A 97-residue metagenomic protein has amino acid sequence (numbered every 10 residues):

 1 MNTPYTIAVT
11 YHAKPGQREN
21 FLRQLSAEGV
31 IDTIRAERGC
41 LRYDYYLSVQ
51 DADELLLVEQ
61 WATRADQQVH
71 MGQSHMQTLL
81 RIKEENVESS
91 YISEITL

Functional and structural regions predicted by a protein language model:
M1-Y5, L41-D53, Q77-L97: Glycine-rich beta-strand-turn "strand-cap" elements at beta-sheet edges
N2, I7-T10, K14, R23 (+1 more regions): N-terminal/domain-start segments enriched in small and hydrophobic, helix-friendly residues, covering either
Y5-H12, R42-M71: Short, well-ordered beta-strand segments in beta-rich or mixed alpha/beta enzyme and ligand-binding folds
K14-G16, L97: Generic structural motif
Q17-C40, H75-L79: Short amphipathic alpha-helical segments
Q24, Y46, H70-Q73, I82: Residue-level signal for well-ordered alpha-helical positions
